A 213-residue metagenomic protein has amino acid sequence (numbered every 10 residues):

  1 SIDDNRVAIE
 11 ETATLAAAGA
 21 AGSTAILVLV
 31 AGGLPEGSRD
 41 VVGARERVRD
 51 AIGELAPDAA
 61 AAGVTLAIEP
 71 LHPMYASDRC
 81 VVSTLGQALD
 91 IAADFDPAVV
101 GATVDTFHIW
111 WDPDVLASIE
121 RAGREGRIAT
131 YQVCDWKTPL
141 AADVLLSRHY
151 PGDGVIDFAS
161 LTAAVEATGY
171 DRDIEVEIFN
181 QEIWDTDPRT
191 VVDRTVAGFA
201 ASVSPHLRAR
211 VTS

Functional and structural regions predicted by a protein language model:
S1-G101, W111, R210: Active-site acidic/histidine proton-transfer and metal-coordination neighborhood in alpha/beta enzyme cores
A17, A21-G22, V82-V104, H108-S213: Histidine-acidic metal/acid-base catalytic patches
